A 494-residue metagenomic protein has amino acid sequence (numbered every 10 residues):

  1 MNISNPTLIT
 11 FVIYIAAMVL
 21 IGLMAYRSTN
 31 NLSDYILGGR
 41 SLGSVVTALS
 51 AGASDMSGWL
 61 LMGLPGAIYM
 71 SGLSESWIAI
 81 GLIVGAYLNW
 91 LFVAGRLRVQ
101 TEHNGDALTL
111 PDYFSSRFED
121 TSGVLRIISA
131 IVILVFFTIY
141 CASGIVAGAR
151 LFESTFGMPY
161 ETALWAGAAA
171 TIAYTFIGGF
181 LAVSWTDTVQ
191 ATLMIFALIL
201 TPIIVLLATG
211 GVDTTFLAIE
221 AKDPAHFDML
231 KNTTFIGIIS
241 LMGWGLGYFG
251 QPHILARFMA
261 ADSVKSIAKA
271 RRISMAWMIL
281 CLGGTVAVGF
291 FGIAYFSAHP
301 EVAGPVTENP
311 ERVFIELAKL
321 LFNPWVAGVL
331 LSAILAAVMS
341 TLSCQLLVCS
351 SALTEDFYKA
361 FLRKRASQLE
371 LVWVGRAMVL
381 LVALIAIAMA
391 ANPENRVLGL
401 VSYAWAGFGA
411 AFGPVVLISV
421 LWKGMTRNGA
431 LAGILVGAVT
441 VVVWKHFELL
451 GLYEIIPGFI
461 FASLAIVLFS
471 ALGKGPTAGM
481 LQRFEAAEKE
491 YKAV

Functional and structural regions predicted by a protein language model:
M1-V494: Membrane-embedded helix-loop-helix hairpins and adjacent transmembrane boundary segments in multi-pass transporters
